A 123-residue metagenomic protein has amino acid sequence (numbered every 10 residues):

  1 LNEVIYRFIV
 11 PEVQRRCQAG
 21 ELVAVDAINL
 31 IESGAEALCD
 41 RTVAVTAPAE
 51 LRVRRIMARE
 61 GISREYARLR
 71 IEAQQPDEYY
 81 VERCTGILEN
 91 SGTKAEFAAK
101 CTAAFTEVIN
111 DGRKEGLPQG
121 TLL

Functional and structural regions predicted by a protein language model:
L1: Flexible phosphate-sensing "switch/lid" loops adjacent to ATP/NTP-binding sites across phosphate-transfer
V4, A19-G20, R83, D111: Structured helix-beta-strand junction loops
V4, G20-A24, E65-R68: A short linear-motif detector with a strong N-terminal bias
V4, L51, E96: Charged, alpha-helix-enriched surfaces in structured cytosolic catalytic cores of large nucleotide-utilizing machines
F8-R59: ATP-dependent NMP and nucleoside kinases share a basic, alpha-helical "lid"
I9, A37-L38, A58, I62-N110 (+1 more regions): Small-molecule kinase domains that catalyze NTP-dependent phosphoryl transfer to phosphate-bearing small molecules
